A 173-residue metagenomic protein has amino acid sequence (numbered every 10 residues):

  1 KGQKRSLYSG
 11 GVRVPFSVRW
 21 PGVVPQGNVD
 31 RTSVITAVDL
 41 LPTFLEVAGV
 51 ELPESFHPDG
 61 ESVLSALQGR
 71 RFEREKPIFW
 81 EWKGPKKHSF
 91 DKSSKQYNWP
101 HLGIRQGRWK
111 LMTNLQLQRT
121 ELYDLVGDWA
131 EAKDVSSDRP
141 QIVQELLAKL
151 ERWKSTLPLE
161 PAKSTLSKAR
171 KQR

Functional and structural regions predicted by a protein language model:
G2, S6-L7, V24-Q26, D30-S33 (+4 more regions): C-terminal cap/loop subdomain of S1 sulfatases and analogous C-terminal strand-loop tails that border
S9-V12: Short, flexible loop/turn motifs enriched in small residues
F16-V18: Short glycine- and hydrophobic/aromatic-rich loop-to-beta-strand nucleating segment in the catalytic cores
L41, A132, L150: Generic structural marker for isolated residues within well-ordered, non-membrane alpha-helices of soluble domains
D128: Intrinsically disordered, low-complexity polar regions and short flexible loop motifs
K133-Q141: Active-site-proximal N-terminal segment of extracellular/periplasmic enzymes that hydrolyze or transfer
R139, L146-L150: Short amphipathic alpha-helical coiled-coil/interface segments
A148, K154, T165-R173: Extracellular/periplasmic ectodomains of large secreted or surface enzymes and adhesion receptors
